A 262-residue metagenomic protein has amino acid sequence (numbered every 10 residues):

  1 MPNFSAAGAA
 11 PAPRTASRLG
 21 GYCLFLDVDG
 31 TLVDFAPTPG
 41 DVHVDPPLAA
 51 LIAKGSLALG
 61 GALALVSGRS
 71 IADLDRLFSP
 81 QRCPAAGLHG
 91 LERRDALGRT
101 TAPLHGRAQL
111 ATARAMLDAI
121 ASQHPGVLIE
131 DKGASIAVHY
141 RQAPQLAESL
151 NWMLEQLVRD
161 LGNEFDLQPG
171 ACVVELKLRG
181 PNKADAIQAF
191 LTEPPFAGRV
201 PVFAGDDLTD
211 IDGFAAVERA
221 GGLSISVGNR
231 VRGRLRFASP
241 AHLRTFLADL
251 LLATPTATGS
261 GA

Functional and structural regions predicted by a protein language model:
P2-A7, L19, D45-P46, R179 (+1 more regions): Mg2+-dependent phosphoryl-transfer enzymes with acidic/Ser/Thr/Gly-rich catalytic loops
S17-T38, L65, I187: Asp-based phosphoryl-transfer active-site loop
L32-V42, A171-P181: Glycine-rich phosphate-binding "P-loop"
H43-K132: Active-site phosphate-binding/coordination module
R69-L88, L146-D166: Substrate-recognition/cap helix-loop segment adjacent to the acidic, metal-dependent catalytic center of Asp-based
L88, D131-S135, P169-V173: Short Gly/Ser/Thr- and Asp/Glu-enriched loop/turn motifs at secondary-structure junctions
